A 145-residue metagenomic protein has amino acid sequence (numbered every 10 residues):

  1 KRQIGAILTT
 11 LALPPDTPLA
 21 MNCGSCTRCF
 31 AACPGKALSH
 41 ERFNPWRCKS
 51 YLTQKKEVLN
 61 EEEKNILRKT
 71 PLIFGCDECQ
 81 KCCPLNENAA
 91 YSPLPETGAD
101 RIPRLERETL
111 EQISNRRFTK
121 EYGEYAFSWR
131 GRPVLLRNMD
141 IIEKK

Functional and structural regions predicted by a protein language model:
K1-R104: Catalytic cores of enzyme domains
K64-N65, E111, D140-K145: Solvent-exposed, well-ordered amphipathic alpha-helical segments that flank/support binding or catalytic loops
R104-A126: Flexible internal linker/loop segments at domain or repeat junctions
K120-G123, S128-K145: Long, compositionally biased charged/polar accessory segments in the mid-to-C-terminal portions of proteins
